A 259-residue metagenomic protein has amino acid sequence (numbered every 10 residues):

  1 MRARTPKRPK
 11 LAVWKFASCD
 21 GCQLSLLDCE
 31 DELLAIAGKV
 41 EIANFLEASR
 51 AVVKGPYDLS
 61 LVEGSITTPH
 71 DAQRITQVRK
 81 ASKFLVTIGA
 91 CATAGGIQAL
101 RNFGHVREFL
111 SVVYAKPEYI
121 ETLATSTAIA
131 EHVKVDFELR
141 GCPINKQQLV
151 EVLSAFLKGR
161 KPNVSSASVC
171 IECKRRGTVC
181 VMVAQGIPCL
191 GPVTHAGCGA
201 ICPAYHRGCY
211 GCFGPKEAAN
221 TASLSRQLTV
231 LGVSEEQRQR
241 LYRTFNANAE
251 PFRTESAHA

Functional and structural regions predicted by a protein language model:
M1-L61, D71-A72, T76-F84, R107-A259: Iron-sulfur (Fe-S) cluster-binding modules
G64-I66, A90: Short glycine-/small-residue-rich Rossmann-like dinucleotide-binding loops
V86-I88: Active-site neighborhood of phospho(di)ester-bond hydrolases with catalytic His/Asp-centered motifs
C91-G96: Short gly/pro/ser/thr-enriched loop/turn and capping motifs at secondary-structure boundaries
Q98-L100, V152: Short secondary-structure transition/capping segments
N102-V106: Short, hinge-like loop/turn segments at secondary-structure boundaries
